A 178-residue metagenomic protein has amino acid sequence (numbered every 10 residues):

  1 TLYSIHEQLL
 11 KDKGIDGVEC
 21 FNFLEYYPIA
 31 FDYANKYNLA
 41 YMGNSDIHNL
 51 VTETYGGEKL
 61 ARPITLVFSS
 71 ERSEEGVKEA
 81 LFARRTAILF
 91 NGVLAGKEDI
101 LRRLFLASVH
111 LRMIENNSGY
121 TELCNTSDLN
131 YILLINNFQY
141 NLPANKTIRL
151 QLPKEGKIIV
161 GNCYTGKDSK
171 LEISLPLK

Functional and structural regions predicted by a protein language model:
T1-K178: Charged catalytic cores and adjacent phosphate/nucleic-acid-binding surfaces used for phosphate/nucleic-acid chemistry
